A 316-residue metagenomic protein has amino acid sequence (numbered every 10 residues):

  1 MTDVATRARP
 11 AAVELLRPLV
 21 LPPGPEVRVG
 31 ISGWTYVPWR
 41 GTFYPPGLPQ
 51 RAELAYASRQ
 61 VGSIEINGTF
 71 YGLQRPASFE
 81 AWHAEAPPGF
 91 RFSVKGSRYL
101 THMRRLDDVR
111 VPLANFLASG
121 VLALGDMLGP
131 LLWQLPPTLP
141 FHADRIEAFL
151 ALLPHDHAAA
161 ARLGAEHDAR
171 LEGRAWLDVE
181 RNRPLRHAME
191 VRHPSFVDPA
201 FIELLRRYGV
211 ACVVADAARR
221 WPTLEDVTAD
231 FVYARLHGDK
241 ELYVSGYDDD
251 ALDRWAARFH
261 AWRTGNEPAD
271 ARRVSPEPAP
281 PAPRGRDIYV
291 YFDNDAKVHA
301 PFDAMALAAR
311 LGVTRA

Functional and structural regions predicted by a protein language model:
M1-A316: Residues lining hydrophobic/aromatic ligand-binding pockets adjacent to catalytic sites
